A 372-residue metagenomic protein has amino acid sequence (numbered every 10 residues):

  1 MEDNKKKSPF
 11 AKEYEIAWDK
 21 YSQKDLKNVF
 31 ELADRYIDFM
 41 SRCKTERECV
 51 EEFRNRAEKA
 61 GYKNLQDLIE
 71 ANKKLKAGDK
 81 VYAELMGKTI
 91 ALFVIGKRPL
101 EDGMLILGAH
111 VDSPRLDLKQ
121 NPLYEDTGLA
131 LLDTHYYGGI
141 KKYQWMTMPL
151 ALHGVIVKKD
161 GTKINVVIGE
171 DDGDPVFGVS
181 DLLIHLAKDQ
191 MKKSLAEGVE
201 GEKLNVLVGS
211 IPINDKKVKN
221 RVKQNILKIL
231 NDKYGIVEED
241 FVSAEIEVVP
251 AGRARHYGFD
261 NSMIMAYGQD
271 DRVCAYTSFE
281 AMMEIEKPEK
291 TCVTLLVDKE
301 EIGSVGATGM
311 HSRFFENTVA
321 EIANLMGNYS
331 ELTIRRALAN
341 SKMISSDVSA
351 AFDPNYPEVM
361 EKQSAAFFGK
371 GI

Functional and structural regions predicted by a protein language model:
M1-I372: N-terminal hydrophobic/helix-forming segments and targeting peptides
